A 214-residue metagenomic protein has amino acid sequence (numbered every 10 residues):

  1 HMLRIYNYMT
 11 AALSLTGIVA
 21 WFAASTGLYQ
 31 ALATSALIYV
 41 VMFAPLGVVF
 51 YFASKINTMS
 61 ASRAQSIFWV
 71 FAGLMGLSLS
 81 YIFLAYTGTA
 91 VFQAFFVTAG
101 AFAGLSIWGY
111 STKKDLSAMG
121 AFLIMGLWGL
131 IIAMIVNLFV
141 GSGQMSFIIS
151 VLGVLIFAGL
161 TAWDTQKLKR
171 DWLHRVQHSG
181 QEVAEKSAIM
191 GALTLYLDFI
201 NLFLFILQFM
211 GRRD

Functional and structural regions predicted by a protein language model:
H1-D214: A hydrophobic alpha-helical transmembrane-helix feature that marks the membrane cores and membrane-interface segments
